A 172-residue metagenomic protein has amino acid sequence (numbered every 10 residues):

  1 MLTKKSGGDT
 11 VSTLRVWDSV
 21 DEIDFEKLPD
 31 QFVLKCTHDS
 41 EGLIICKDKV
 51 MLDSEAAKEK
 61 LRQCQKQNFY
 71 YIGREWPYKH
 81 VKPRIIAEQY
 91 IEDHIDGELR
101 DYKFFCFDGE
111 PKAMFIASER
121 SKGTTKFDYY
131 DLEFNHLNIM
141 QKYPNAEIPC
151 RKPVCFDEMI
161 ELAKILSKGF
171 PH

Functional and structural regions predicted by a protein language model:
M1-M51, A56, R62-R74: A conserved helix-loop-beta module that forms one wall/lid of the active-site cleft in ATP-utilizing catalytic domains
L28, M51-Y143, K152, M159-I160: Phosphate-binding site of ATP-dependent enzymes
H94, L166-S167: Short Gly/Pro-enriched turn/cap motifs at secondary-structure boundaries
K168-H172: Conserved metal-phosphate-binding beta-hairpin within the catalytic cores of diverse ATP-dependent phosphoryl-transfer
